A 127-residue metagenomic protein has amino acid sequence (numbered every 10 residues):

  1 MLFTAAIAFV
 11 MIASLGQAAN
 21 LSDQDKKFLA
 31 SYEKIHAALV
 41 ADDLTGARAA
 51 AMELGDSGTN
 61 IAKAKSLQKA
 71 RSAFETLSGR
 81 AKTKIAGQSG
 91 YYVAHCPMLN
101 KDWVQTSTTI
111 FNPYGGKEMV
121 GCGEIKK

Functional and structural regions predicted by a protein language model:
M1-A6: Bacterial N-terminal signal peptides that target proteins for export
F9-K127: Intrinsically disordered, low-complexity terminal tails/loops enriched in metal-binding residues
